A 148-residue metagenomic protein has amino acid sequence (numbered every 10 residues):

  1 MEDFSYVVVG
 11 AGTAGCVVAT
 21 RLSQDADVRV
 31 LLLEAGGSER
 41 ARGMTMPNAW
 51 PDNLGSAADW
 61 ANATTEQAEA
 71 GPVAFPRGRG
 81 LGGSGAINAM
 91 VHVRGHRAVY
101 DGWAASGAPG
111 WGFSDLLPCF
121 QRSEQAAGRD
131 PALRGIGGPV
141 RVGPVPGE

Functional and structural regions predicted by a protein language model:
M1-E148: N-terminal redox-cofactor-binding region of secreted/periplasmic oxidoreductases
